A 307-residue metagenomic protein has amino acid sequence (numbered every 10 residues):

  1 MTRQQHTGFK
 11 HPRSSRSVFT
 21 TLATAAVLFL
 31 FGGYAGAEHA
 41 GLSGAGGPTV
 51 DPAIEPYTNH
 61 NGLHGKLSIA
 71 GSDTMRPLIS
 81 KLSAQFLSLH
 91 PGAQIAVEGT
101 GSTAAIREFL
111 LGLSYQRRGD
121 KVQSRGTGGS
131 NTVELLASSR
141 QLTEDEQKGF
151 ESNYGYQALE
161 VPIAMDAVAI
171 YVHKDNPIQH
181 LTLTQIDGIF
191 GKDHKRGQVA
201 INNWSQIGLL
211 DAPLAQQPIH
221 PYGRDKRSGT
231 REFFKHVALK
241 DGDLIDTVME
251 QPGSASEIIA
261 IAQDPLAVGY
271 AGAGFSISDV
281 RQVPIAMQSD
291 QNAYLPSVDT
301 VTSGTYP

Functional and structural regions predicted by a protein language model:
M1-S15: N-terminal secretory signal peptides that target proteins for export/translocation
T21-F31: Bacterial N-terminal signal peptides
G36-P307: Flexible loop/hinge segments at secondary-structure junctions
